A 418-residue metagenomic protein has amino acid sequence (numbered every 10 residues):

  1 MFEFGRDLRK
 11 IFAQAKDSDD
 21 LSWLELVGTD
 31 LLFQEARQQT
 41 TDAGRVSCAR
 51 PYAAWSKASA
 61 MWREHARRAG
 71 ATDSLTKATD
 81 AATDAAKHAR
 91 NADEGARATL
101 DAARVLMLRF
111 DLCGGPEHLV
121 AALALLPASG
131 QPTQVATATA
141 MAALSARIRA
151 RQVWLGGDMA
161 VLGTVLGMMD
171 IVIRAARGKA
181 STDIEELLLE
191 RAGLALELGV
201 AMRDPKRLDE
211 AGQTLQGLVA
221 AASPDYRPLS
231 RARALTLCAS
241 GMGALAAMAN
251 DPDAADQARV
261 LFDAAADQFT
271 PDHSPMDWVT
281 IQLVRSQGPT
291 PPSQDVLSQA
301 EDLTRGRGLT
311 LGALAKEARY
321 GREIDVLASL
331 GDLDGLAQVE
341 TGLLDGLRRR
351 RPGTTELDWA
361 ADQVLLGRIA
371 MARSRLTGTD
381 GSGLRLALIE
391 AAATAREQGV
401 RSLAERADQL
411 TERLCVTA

Functional and structural regions predicted by a protein language model:
M1-D19, L26-V27, L31, W359-A418: C-terminal non-catalytic interaction modules
M1-G212, A221-L235, S240, A407 (+1 more regions): Flexible inter-repeat linkers and adjacent short helices within tandem amphipathic alpha-helical repeat scaffolds
H65-A69, A103, L108-C113, A146-L155 (+10 more regions): Short coil/turn linking the two alpha-helices of tandem helical-hairpin repeats
R68, H88-D93, L112, A128-Q134 (+10 more regions): Short coil/turn linkers that connect adjacent helices within long alpha-helical scaffolds, especially alpha-solenoid
D73, D80, E117-V120, A124 (+10 more regions): Primarily a tetratricopeptide repeat
A82-K87, L123-Q131, G167-R177, G212-P224 (+4 more regions): Amphipathic alpha-helical segments of tetratricopeptide repeats
E186, Q213, G217-S298, R305 (+1 more regions): Acidic, serine/threonine- and glycine-rich low-complexity intrinsically disordered segments that serve as flexible
D267, S274-R373: Eukaryotic tandem repeat interaction scaffolds
